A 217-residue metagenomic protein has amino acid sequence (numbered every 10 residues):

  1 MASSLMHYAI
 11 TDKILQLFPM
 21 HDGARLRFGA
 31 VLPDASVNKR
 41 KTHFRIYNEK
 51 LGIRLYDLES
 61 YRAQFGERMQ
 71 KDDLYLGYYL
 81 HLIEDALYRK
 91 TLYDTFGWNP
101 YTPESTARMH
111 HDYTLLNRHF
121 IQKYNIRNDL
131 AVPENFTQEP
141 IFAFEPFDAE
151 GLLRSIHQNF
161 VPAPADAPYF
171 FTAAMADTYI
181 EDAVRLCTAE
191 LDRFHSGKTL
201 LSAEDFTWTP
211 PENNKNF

Functional and structural regions predicted by a protein language model:
M1-F217: N-terminal leader/auxiliary helical segments
